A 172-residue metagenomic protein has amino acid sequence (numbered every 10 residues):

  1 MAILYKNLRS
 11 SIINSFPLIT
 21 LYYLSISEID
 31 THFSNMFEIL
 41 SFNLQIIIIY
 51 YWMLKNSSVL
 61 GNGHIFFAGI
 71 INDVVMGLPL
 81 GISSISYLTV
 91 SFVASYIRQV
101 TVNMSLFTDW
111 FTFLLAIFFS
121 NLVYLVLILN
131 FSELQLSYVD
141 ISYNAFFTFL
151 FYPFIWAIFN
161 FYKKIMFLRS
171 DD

Functional and structural regions predicted by a protein language model:
M1-D172: Terminal, non-globular segments
